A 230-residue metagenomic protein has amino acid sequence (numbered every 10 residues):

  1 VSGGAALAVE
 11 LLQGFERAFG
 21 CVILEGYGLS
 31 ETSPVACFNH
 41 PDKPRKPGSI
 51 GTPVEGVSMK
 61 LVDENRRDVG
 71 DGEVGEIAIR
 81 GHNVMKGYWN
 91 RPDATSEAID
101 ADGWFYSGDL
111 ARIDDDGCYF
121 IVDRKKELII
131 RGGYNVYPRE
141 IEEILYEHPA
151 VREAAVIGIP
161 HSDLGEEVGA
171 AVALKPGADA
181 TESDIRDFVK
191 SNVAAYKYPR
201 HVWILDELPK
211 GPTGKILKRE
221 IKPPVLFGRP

Functional and structural regions predicted by a protein language model:
V1-R45, S58, N65: Gly/Ser/Thr-rich phosphate-binding loop
G4, G28, G51, D109 (+1 more regions): Active-site glycine-centered loops adjacent to acidic/histidine catalytic or metal-binding residues that shape
A6, R45-N90, A98: Adenylate-forming AMP-binding core of the ANL superfamily, especially NRPS adenylation
L24-E31, G51-V54, I157-P160, W203: Beta-strand->loop->alpha-helix junctions that form or flank phosphate-binding loops in nucleotide-handling enzymes
V54-G56, V151, P199: Core-facing hydrophobic residues within beta-strands of well-ordered domains
N65-D68, R80-G81, K86-G87, A94-E97 (+4 more regions): AMP-binding/adenylate-forming catalytic core of the ANL superfamily
P223-P230: Acidic/polar alpha-helix N-cap and adjacent early helical turns within long charge-rich amphipathic helices/linkers
